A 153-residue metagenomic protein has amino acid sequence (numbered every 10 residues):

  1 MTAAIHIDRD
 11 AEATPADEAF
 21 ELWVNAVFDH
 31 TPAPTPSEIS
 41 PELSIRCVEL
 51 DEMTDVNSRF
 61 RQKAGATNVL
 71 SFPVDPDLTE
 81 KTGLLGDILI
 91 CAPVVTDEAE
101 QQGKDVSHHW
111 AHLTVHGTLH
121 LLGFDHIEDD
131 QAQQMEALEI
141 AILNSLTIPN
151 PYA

Functional and structural regions predicted by a protein language model:
M1-W110, L121-A153: An acidic/histidine-cluster motif and surrounding catalytic segment that typifies divalent-metal-assisted enzyme active
